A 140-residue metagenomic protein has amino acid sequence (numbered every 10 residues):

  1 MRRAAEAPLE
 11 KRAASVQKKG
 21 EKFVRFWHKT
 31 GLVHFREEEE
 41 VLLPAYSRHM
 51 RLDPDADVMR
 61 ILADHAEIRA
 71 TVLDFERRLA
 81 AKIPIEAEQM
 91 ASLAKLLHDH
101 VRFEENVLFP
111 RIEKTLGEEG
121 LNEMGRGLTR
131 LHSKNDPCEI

Functional and structural regions predicted by a protein language model:
M1-I140: Small-residue-biased structural context
